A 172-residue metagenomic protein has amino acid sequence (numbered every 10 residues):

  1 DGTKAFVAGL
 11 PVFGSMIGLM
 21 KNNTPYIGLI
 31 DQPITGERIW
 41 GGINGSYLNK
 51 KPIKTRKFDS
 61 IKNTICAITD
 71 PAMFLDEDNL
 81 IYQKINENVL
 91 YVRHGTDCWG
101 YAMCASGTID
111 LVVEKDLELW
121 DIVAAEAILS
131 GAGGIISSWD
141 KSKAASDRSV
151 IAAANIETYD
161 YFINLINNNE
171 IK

Functional and structural regions predicted by a protein language model:
D1, I34, L48, V112 (+1 more regions): Residue-level signal for pocket-adjacent positions within structured domains
D1-N44: DPxDG-like acidic metal-binding loop motif
N22, N49-K51: Short strand-turn-strand beta-turns centered on an Asx-Gly dipeptide
Y26, P52-T55: Short, isolated positions in well-ordered beta-strands
G28, S46-N49, I68, L111: Short hydrophobic/aromatic-rich beta-strand segments that constitute the beta-sheet cores of beta-sandwich/beta-barrel
T55-K172: An extended, acidic
